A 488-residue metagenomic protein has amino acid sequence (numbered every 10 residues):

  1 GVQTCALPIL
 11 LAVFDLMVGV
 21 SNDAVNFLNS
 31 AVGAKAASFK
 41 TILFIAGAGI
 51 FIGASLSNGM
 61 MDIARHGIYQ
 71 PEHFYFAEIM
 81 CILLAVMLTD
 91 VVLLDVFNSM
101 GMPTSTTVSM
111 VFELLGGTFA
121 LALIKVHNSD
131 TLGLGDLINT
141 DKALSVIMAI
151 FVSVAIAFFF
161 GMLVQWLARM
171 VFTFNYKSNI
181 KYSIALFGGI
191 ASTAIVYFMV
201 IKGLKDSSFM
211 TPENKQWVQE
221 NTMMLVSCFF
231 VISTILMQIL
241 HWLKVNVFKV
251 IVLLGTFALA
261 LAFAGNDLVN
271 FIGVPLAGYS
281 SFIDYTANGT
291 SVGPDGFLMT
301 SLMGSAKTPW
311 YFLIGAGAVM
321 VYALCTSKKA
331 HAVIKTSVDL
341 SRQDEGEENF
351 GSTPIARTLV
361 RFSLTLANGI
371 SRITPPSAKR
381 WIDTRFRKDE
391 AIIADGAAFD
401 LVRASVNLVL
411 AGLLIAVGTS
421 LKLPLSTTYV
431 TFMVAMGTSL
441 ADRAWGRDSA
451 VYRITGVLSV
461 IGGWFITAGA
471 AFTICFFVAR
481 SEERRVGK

Functional and structural regions predicted by a protein language model:
G1-L7, G487: Short, small-residue-biased leader/transition segments that mark boundaries at the very start of proteins
V13-V20, A24, I50-I63, V86 (+16 more regions): Transmembrane alpha-helical segments of multi-pass membrane transport proteins and ion-pumping complexes
V20-L28, V32, A36, M100-L115 (+2 more regions): Short, non-helical or kinked segments that cap or interrupt transmembrane helices
S30-L137, S145: Early transmembrane hairpin of solute transport permeases
K35-G47, N288-V292, D448-V460: Membrane-interface alpha-helices at helix entry/exit sites of multi-pass transporters
N58-I63, T118-L132, Y197-M210, L268-G289 (+1 more regions): Membrane-helix interface motif
V146-H241, V252-L253, F312-S327, R342-N349 (+3 more regions): Core mid-bundle transmembrane helix pairs that form the ion/substrate translocation pathway in diverse multi-pass
V171-Y176, E390-G396, L440-V460: Alpha-helical transmembrane segments
